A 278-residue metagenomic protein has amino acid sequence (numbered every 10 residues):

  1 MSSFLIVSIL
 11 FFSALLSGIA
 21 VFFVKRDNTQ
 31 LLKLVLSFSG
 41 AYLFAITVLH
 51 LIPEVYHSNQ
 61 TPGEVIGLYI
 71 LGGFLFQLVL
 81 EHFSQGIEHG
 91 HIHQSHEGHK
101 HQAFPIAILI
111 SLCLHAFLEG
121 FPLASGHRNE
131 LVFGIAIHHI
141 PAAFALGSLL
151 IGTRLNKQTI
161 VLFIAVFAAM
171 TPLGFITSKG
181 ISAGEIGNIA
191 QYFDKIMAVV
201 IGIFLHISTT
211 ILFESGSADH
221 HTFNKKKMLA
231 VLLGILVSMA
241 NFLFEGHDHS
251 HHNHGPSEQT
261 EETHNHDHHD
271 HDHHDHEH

Functional and structural regions predicted by a protein language model:
M1-H278: Intrinsically disordered, metal-sensing/regulatory segments
